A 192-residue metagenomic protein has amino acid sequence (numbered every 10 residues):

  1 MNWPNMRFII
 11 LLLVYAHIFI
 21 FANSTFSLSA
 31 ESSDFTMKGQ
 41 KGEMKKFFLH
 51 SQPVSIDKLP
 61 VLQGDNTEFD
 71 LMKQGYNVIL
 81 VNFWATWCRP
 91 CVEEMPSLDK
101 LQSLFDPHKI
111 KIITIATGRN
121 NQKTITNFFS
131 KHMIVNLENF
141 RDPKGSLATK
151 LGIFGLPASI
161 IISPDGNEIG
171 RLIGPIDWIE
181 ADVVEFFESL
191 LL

Functional and structural regions predicted by a protein language model:
M1-P60: N-terminal targeting signals for export/organelle localization
K58-I79: A short beta-strand-turn-helix
G75-V78, H108-K111, N136-L137: Loop/turn elements at helix/coil->beta-strand transitions in domains of secreted/extracellular proteins
N77-I79, F83-W87, G155: Short pre-active-site segment immediately N-terminal to redox-active cysteine/selenocysteine motifs in thiol-based
L80-V81, I112, S159: Hydrophobic beta-strand anchors of alpha/beta hydrolase catalytic cores
T86-E93, A158: C-type cytochrome heme c attachment motif
E93-H132, P143-T149: Structural microenvironment flanking redox-active thiols in thiol-disulfide oxidoreductases
N127-V135, R141-S189: Thiol/disulfide oxidoreductase modules built on the thioredoxin-like
